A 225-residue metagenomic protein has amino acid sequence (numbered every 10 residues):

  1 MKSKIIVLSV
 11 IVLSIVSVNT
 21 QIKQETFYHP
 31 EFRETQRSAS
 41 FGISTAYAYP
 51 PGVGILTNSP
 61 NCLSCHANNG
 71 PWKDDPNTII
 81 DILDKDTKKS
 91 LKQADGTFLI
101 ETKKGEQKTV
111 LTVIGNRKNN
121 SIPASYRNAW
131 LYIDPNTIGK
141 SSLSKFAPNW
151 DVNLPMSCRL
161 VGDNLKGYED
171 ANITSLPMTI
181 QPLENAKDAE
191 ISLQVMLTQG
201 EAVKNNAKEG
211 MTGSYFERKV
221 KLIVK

Functional and structural regions predicted by a protein language model:
M1-K4: Positively charged n-region of N-terminal signal peptides that target proteins for export
I6-S9, G54: Short helix-onset patch at the extreme N-terminus, typifying the N->h transition of secretory signal peptides
S9, E34, S38-G42: Intrinsically disordered, low-complexity segments enriched in polar/charged small residues
S9-I15: Bacterial N-terminal signal peptides
N19, H29, F41-K225: Sequence context surrounding c-type heme c attachment/ligation sites in exported
Q21, E31-Q36: Short, low-complexity, charge-dense intrinsically disordered segments
